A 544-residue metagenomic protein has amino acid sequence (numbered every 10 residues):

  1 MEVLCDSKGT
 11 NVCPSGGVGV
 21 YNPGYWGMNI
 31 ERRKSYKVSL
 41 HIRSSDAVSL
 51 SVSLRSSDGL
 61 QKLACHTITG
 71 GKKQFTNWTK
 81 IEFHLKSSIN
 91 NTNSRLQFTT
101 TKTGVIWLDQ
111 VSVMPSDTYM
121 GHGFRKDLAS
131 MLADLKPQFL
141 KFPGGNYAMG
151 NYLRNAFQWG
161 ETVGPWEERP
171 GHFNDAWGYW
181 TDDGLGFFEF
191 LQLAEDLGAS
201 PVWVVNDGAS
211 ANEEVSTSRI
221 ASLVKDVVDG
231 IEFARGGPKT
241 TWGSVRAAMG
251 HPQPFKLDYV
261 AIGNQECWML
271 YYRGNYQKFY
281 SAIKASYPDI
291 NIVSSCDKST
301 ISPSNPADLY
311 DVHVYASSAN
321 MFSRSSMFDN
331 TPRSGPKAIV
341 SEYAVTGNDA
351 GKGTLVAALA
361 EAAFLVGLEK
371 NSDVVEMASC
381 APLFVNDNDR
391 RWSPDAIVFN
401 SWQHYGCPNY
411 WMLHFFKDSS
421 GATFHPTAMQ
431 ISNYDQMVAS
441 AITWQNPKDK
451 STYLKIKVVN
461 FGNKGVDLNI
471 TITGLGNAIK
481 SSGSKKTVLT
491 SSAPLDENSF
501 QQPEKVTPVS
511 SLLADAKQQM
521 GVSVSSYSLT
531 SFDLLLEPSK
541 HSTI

Functional and structural regions predicted by a protein language model:
M1-D183, S200, E214-S222, A285-Y287 (+5 more regions): Extracellular and organelle-lumenal recognition/adhesion modules and their flexible linkers in secreted
L40, K136, A194, G230 (+5 more regions): Conserved, mostly hydrophobic/aromatic
K73-T76, N91, Y152, F157 (+1 more regions): Active-site mouth of glycoside hydrolases
S112-H122, E167-G184, N206-A221, D258-R273 (+5 more regions): The substrate-binding groove and active-site-proximal loops of carbohydrate-active enzymes, especially glycoside
A148, G208-N212, G335-I442, D449-T452: Aromatic/acidic polysaccharide-binding cleft in carbohydrate-active enzymes
D226-D229, F233-N371: Active-site neighborhood of glycoside hydrolase catalytic domains
T452-F461: Short, well-ordered beta-strand segments enriched in hydrophobic/aromatic residues
F461-I544: C-terminal beta-sandwich/jelly-roll accessory domains of carbohydrate-active enzymes
